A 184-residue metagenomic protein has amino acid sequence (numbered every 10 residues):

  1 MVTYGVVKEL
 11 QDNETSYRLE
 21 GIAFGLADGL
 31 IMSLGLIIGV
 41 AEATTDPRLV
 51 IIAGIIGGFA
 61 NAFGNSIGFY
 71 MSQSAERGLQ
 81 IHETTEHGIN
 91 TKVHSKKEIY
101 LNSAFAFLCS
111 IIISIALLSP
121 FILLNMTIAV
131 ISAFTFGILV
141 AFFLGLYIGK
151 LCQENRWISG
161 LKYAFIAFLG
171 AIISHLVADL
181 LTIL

Functional and structural regions predicted by a protein language model:
M1-L117: Hydrophobic, small-residue-rich transmembrane alpha-helices and their short perimembrane loops in multi-pass membrane
A43, F121-N125, C152-Q153, T182: Short helix-capping/hinge motifs at transmembrane helix termini and TM-loop junctions
F59-S66, I138-L146: Alpha-helical transmembrane segments and their membrane-interface exit regions
L117, F121, L144-G149, S174: Structural signal for membrane-spanning alpha-helices in multi-pass inner-membrane proteins, emphasizing helix cores
T127-V140: Structural signature of hydrophobic alpha-helical transmembrane segments
F143-L169: Interfacial loop-to-transmembrane junctions
I173-L184: Juxtamembrane boundary at the C-terminal end of a transmembrane helix
